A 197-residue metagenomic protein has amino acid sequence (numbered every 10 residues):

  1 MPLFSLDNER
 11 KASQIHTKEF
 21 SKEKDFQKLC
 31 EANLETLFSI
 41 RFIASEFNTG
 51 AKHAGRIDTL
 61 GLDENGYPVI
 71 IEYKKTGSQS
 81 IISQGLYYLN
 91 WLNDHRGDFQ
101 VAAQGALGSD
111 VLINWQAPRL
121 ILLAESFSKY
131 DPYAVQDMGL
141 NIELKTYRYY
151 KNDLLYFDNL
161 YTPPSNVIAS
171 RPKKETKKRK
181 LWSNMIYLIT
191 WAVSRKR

Functional and structural regions predicted by a protein language model:
M1-R197: Charged, terminal alpha-helix-loop-beta segments that serve as non-catalytic nucleic-acid engagement and/or assembly
